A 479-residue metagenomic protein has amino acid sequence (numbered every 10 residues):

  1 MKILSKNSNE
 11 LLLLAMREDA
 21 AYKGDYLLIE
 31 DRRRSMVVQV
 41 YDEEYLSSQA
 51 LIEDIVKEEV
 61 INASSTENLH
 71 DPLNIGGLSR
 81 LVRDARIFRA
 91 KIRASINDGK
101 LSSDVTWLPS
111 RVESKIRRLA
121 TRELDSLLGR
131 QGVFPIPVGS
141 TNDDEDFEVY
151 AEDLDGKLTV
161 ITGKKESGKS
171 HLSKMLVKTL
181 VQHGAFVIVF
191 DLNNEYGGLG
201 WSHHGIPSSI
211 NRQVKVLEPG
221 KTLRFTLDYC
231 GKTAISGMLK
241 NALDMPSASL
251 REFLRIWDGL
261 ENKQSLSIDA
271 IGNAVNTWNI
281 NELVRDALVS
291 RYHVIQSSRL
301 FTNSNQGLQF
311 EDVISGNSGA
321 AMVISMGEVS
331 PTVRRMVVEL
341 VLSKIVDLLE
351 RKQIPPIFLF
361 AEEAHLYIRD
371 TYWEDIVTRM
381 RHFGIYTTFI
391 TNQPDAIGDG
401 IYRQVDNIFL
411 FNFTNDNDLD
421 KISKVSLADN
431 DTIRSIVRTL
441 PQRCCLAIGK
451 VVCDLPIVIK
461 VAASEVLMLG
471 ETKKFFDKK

Functional and structural regions predicted by a protein language model:
M1-T162, L172, L176, D375 (+1 more regions): Basic- and hydrophobic-enriched, low-structure N-terminal and domain-boundary segments that flank ATP-binding catalytic
R34, Y45, A94-N97, N193-G197 (+7 more regions): Conserved nucleotide-binding/hydrolysis micro-motifs of P-loop NTPases
S79, V377-P456: Conserved ATP-driven motor cores of ASCE-family P-loop NTPases powering translocation/secretion/packaging/pilus
V133-R212, V216, L366, D370 (+4 more regions): Glycine-rich phosphate-binding loop of nucleotide-binding enzymes
V187, F358-L359, T388: Hydrophobic "anchor" residues on beta-strands that sit immediately upstream of conserved functional sites
N193-N194, G198-G205, V216-H382, L440-L455: P-loop NTPase motor domains
P441-K479: Conserved P-loop NTPase motor module
